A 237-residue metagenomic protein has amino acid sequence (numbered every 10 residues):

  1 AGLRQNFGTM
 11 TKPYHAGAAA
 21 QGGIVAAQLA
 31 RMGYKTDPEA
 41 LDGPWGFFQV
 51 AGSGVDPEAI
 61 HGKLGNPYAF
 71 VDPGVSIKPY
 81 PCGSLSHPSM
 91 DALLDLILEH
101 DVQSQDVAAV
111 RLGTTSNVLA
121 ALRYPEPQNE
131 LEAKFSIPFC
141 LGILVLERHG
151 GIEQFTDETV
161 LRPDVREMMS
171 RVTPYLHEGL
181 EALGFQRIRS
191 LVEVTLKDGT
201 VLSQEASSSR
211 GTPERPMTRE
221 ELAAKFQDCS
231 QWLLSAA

Functional and structural regions predicted by a protein language model:
R4-A237: Terminal-appendage/accessory-domain detector
